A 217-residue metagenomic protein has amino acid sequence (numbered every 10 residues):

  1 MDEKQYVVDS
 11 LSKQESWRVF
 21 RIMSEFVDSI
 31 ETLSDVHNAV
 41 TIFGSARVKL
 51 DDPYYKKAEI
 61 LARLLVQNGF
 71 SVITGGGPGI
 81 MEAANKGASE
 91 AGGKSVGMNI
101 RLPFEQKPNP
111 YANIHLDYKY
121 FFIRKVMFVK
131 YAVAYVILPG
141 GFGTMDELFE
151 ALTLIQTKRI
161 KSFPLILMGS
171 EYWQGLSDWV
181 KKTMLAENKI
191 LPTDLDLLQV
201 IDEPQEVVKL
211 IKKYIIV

Functional and structural regions predicted by a protein language model:
Y6-M98: Glycine-rich beta-alpha loop segments
S29, L33, A91, Y135 (+3 more regions): Change "in soluble alpha/beta enzymes" to "in soluble alpha/beta proteins
L33-D35, S89, Q106-P110, M127-K130 (+2 more regions): Solvent-exposed alpha-helices and their adjacent loops that cap or buttress functional pockets in soluble metabolic
G79-I137: Acidic/glycine-enriched connector segments
L102-Q106, T144, Y172-G175: Short gly/pro/ser/thr-enriched loop/turn and capping motifs at secondary-structure boundaries
K119-E171, I215-V217: Active-site/ligand-binding-proximal alpha/beta "capping" segment
L167-V217: C-terminal functional extensions of proteins
